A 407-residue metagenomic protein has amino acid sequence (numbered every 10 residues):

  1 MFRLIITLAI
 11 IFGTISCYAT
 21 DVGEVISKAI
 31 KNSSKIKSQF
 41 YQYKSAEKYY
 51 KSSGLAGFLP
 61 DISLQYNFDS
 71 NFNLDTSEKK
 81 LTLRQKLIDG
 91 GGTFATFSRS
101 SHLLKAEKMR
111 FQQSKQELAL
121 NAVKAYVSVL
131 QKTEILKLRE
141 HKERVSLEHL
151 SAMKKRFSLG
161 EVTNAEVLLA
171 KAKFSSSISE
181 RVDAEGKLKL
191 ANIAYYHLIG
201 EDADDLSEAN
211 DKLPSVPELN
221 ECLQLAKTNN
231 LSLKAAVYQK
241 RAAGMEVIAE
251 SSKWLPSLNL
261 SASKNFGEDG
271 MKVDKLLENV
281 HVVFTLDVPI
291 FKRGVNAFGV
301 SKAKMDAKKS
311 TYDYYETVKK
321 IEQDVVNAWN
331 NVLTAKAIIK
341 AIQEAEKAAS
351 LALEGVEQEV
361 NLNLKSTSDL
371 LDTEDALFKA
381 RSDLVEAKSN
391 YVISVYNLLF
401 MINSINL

Functional and structural regions predicted by a protein language model:
L4-G13: Sec-dependent N-terminal signal peptides
F12, Y18-D61, L87, T163 (+4 more regions): Bacterial Sec-pathway N-terminal export signals of envelope proteins
T20, K115-T228, A328-N331, A335-I339 (+3 more regions): Periplasmic alpha-helical coiled-coil/stalk elements that build and connect Gram-negative outer-membrane
K37, P60-T76, K86-Q113, K234 (+3 more regions): Small/polar (Gly/Ser/Thr/Ala-rich) solvent-exposed segments that form structured loops/beta-strands/short helices used
T76-E78, K124, L169, N279-H281: Transmembrane beta-barrel architecture of outer-membrane proteins
L81-Q85, Y195, F284-V288: Residues on the lipid-exposed face of transmembrane beta-strands in outer-membrane beta-barrel proteins
S101, N164-S175, S301-K304, T367-F378: Short, charged, amphipathic alpha-helical segments
S176-E201, E346-S404: Short segments within alpha-helical structural elements
